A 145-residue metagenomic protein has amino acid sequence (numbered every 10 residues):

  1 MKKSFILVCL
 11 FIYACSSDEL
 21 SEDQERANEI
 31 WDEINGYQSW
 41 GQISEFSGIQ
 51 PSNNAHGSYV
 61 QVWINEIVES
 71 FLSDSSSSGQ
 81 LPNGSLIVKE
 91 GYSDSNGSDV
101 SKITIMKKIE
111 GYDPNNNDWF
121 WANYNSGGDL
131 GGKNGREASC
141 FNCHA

Functional and structural regions predicted by a protein language model:
M1-K2, S21, V68, D113: Serine/threonine-rich low-complexity intrinsically disordered regions
K2-V8: Sec-dependent signal peptide recognition, specifically the positively charged N-region followed immediately by
F5, S52-I64: Short, basic/low-complexity N-terminal boundary segments at the transition from targeting/disordered tails
I12-A14: C-terminal motif of bacterial Sec signal peptides marking the signal peptidase cleavage site
S17-I49, N54, D74-A145: Sequence context surrounding c-type heme c attachment/ligation sites in exported
V60-S77, V88: N-terminal post-signal-peptidase region of extra-cytosolic proteins
